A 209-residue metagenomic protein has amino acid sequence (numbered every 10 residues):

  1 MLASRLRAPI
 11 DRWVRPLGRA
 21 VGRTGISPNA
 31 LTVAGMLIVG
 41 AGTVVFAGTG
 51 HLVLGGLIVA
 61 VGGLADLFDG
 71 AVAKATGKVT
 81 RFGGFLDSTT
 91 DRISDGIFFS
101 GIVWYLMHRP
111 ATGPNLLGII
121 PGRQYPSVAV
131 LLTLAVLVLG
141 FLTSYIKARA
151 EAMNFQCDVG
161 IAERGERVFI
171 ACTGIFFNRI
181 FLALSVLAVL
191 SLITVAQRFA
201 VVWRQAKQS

Functional and structural regions predicted by a protein language model:
M1-L57, L64, T194-S209: Topogenic membrane-insertion module of multi-pass membrane proteins
L2-G18, T89-S209: A feature for the membrane-embedded catalytic helix bundles of lipid/isoprenoid biosynthetic enzymes
A20, T24, A71-A75, R149: Membrane-interface helix caps of multi-pass small-molecule transporters
S27, D66, D87, E163: Divalent metal-coordination and catalytic microenvironments
T32-F82, S127-V138, R179-L190: Membrane-embedded alpha-helical segments that form the functional core of polytopic membrane enzymes, especially those
F82-S88: Membrane-interface alpha-helices at helix entry/exit sites of multi-pass transporters
